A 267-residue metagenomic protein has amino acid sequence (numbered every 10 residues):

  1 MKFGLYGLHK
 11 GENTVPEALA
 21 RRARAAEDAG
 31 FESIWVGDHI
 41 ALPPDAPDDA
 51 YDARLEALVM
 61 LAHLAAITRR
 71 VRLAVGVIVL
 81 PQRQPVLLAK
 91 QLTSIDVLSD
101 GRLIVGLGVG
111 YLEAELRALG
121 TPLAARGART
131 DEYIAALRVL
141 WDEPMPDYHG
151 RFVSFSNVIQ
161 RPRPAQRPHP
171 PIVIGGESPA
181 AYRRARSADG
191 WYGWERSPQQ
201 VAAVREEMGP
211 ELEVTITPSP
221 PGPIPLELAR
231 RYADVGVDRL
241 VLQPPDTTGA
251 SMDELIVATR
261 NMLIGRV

Functional and structural regions predicted by a protein language model:
M1-V267: Active-site-adjacent structural elements that line small-molecule/cofactor binding pockets in enzymes
